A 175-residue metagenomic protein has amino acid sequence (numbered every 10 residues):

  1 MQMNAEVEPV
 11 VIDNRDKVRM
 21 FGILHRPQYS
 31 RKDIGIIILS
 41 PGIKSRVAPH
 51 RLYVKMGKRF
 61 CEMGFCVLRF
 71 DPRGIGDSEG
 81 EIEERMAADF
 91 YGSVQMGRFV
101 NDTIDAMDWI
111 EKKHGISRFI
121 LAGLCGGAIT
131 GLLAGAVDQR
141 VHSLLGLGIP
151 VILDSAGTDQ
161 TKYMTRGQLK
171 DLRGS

Functional and structural regions predicted by a protein language model:
M1-I34: N-terminal cap/lid segment of alpha/beta-hydrolase-fold proteins
R15, R26-I43, Q160-D171: Long, low-complexity, intrinsically disordered polar/charged segments
P27-D71: Short, surface-exposed "cap/lid" segments of acyl-processing enzymes
K44-A48, L52, R59, R73-V94: Cap/lid segment of the alpha/beta-hydrolase catalytic domain
Y53-M56, R85-M86, D138, K162-Y163: Glycine-rich, phosphate-binding/catalytic loops in enzymes
F65, F70-I75, E79-G80, I149: Active-site loop/turn elements of alpha/beta-hydrolase fold enzymes, especially the short glycine-/histidine-rich
R85-K113: Alpha/beta-hydrolase active-site loop
I104-G174: Primarily recognizes the serine-hydrolase "nucleophile elbow" in alpha/beta-hydrolase and SGNH/GDSL folds
